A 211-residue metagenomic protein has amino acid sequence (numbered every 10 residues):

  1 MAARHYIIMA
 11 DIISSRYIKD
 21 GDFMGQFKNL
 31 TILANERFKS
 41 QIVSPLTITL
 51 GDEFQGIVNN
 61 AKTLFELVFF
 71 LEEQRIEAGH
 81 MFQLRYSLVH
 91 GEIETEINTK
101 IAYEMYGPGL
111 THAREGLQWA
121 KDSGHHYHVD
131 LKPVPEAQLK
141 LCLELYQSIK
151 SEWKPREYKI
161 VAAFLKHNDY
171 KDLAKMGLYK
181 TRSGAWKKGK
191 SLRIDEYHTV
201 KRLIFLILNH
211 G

Functional and structural regions predicted by a protein language model:
M1-G211: Regulatory and interdomain segments flanking nucleotide-handling catalytic cores in signaling/defense enzymes
